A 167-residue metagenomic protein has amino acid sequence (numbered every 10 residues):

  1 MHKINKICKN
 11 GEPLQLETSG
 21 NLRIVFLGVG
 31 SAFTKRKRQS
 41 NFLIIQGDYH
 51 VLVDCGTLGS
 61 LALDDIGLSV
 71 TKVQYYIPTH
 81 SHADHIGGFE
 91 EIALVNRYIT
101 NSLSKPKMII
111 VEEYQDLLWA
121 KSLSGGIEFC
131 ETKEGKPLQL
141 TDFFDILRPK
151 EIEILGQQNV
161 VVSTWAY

Functional and structural regions predicted by a protein language model:
M1-Y167: Binuclear metal-dependent hydrolase catalytic cores
